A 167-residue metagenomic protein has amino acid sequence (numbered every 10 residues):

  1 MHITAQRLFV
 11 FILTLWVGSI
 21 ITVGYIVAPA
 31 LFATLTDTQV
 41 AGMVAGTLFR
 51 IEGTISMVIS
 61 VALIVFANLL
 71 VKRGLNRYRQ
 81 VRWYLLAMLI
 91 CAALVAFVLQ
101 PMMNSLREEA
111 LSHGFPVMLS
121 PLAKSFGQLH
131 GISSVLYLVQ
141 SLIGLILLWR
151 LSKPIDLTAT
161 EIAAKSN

Functional and structural regions predicted by a protein language model:
M1-L13, R79-L89, G144-R150: Alpha-helical transmembrane segments and their helix-start/interface "positive-inside/aromatic belt" motifs in integral
H2-R79, S105-K124, A159-A163: Interfacial loop at the N-terminal end of multi-pass membrane proteins
F11, T54, V58, A87 (+2 more regions): Hydrophobic residues within alpha-helical transmembrane segments of multi-pass solute transporters/permease subunits
L15-V17, Y84-Q100: Hydrophobic alpha-helical membrane-insertion segments
V27, L99, G144-L147: Hydrophobic/aromatic residues in alpha-helical transmembrane segments
L48-F49, P121-Q140: Individual transmembrane alpha-helices with interfacial aromatic-anchor signatures
A62-R73, Y137-L157: Transmembrane alpha-helical segments in integral membrane proteins
L86, L99, L106, L122-S125 (+1 more regions): Amphipathic coiled-coil alpha-helices
